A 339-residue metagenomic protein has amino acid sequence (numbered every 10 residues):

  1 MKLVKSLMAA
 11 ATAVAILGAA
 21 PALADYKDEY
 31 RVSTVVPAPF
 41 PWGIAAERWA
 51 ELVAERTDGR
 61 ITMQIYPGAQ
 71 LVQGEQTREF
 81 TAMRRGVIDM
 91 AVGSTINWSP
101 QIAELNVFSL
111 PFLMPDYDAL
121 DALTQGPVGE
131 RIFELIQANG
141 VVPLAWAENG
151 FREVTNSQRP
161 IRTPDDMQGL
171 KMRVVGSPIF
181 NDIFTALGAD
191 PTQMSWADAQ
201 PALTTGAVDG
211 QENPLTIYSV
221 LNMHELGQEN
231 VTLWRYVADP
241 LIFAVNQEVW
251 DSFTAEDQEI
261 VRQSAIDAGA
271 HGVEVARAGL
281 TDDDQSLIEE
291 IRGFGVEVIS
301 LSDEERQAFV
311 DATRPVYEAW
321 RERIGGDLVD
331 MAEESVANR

Functional and structural regions predicted by a protein language model:
M1-A10: Bacterial N-terminal signal peptides that target proteins for export
T12-L17: Hydrophobic alpha-helical targeting segments used for export or membrane insertion
A19-P21: N-terminal signal peptide c-region/cleavage motif recognized by signal peptidases
A24-A119, V128-E130, E134-R339: N-terminal secretory/targeting leader peptides
